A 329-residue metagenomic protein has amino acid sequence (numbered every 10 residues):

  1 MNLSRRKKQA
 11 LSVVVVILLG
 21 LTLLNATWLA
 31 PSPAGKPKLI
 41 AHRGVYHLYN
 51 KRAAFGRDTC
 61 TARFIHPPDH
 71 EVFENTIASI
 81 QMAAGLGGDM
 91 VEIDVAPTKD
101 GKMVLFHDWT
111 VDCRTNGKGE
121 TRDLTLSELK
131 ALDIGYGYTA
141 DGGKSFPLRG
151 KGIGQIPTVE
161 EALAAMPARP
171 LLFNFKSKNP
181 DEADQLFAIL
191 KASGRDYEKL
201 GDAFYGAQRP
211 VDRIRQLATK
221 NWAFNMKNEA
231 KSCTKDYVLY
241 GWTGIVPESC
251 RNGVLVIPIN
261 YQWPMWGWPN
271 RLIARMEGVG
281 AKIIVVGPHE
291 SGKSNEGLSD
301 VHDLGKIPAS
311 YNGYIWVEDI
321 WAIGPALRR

Functional and structural regions predicted by a protein language model:
N2-R329: Phosphate-group recognition and catalysis centered on beta-loop-alpha active-site segments
